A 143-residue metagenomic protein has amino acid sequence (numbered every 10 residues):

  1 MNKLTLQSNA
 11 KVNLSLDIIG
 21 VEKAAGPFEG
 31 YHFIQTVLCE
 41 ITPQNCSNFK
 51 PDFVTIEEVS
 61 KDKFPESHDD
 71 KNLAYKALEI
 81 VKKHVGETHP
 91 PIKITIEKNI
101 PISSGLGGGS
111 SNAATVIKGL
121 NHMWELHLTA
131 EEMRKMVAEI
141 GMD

Functional and structural regions predicted by a protein language model:
M1-S104, H122, L126-E131: ATP-binding N-lobe of GHMP and related small-molecule kinases
K11, N112, D143: Acidic active-site catalytic centers that drive phospho-/nucleotidyl reactions and related ester hydrolyses
Y75-L78, I117, A138: Residues within alpha-helical segments
S110-M123: Short, small-residue alpha-helix embedded
H127-D143: Alpha/beta catalytic cores of group-transfer enzymes, especially the acyltransferase/condensing modules of polyketide
